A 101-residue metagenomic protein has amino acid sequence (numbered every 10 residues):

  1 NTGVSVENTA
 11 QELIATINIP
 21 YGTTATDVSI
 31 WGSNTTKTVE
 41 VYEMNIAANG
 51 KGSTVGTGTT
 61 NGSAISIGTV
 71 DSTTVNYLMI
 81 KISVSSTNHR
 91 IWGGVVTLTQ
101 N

Functional and structural regions predicted by a protein language model:
N1-E12: Extracellular beta-rich ligand/substrate-recognition surface
A10, I19-D27: Extended extracellular/luminal ectodomain segments enriched in beta-structured repeat modules
I14, S85-N101: C-terminal interaction-tip segments
T16, S29-W31: Short edge beta-strand/loop segments characteristic of extracellular beta-sandwich folds
T23, S33-K37: Short proline/glycine-enriched turn/loop motifs at strand-loop junctions of beta-rich domains
T36-N49: Short, surface-exposed beta-strand/strand-loop-strand elements in extracellular ectodomains
G50-S72: Extracellular carbohydrate recognition and processing domains and analogous Trp-centered ligand-binding platforms
T69-W92: Noncatalytic modules at the cell exterior or secretory-pathway interfaces, chiefly beta-strand-rich lectin/adhesion
